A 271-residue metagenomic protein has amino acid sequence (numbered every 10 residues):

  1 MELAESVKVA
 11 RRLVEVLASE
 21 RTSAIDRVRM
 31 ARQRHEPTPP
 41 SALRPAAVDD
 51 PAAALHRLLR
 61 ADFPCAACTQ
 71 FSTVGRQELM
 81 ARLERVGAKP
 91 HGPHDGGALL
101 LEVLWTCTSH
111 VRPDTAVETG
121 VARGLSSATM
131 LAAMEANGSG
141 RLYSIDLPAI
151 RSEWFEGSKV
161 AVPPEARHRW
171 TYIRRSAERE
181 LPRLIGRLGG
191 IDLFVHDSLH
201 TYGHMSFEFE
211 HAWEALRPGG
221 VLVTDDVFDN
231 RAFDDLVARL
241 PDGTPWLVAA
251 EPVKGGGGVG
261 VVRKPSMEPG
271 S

Functional and structural regions predicted by a protein language model:
M1-S72: Membrane-proximal basic amphipathic "stem/tether" segments
A10, V14, I25, A52-H56 (+4 more regions): Intrinsically disordered, low-complexity regions
V16, A31, R57-L58, D62 (+4 more regions): Residues that form generic nucleotide/phosphate-binding pockets
S19-E20, A61, S72, R76 (+3 more regions): Polar helix-capping/helix-linker motif
A46-R60, T73-E84, G120, E156-P163 (+1 more regions): Short charge-dense sequence patches
F63-A98, S109-H110: Class I SAM-dependent transferase core
P90-S271: S-adenosylmethionine/decaboxylated-SAM
